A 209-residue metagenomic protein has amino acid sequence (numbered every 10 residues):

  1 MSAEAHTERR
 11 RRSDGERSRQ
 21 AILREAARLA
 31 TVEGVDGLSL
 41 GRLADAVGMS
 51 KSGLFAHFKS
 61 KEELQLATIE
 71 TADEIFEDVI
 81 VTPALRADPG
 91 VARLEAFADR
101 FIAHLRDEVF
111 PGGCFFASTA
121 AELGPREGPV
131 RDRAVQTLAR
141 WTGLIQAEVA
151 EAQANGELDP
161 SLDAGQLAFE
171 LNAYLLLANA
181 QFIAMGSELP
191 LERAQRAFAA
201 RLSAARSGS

Functional and structural regions predicted by a protein language model:
M1-E33, G37-A46, E63-L66: Basic, helix-initiating cap at the start of DNA-binding domains
M1-T7, A96-A103, A139-N155, G165 (+2 more regions): C-terminal peripheral helix-coil segments that are non-catalytic and often amphipathic
E25-A26, V47, A152, A168: Small-residue (primarily alanine) positions within well-ordered alpha-helices, especially packing/interaction faces
A30-E33, S39-L40, K51, K61 (+3 more regions): Amphipathic alpha-helical segments enriched in hydrophobic/aromatic and basic residues that form the DNA-contacting
V47-F58: Short hydrophobic/aromatic patch on the recognition helix
A67, V81-G112, A164-L171: Hydrophobic alpha-helical connector segments
I75, P111, P129-R140, L144-A147: Short, solvent-exposed amphipathic helices
R93, E108-P129: Amphipathic alpha-helical segments used for helix-helix packing
